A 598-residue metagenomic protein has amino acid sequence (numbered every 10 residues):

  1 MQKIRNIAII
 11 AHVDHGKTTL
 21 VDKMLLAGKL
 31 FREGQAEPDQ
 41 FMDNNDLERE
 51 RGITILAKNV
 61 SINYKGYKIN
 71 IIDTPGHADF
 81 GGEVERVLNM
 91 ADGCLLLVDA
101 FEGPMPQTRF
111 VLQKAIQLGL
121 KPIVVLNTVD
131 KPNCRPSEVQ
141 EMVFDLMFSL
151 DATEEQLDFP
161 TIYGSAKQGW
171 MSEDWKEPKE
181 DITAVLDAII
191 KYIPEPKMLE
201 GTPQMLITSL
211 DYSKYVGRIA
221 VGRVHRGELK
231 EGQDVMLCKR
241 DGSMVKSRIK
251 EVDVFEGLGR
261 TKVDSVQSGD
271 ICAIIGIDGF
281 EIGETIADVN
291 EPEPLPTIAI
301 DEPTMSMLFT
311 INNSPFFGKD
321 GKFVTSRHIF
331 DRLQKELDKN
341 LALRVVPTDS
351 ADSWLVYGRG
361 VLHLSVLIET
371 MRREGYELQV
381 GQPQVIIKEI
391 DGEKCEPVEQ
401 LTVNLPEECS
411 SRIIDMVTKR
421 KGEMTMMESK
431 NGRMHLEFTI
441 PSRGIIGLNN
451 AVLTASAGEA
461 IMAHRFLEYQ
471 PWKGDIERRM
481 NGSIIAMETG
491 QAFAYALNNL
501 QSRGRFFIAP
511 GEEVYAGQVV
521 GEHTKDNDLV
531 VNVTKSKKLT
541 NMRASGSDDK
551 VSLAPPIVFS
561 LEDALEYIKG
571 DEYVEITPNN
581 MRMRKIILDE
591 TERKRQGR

Functional and structural regions predicted by a protein language model:
M1-V98, E102, M142, L210-S213: P-loop NTPase switch module centered on the Walker A-proximal segment
L30-A57, F80, L146-F159, I190-P203 (+12 more regions): Active-site phosphate-binding and catalytic loops of NTP-dependent enzymes
C94-Q156: Conserved C-terminal guanine-recognition region of P-loop GTPase G domains, centered on the G4
F148-I282, L401-N404, R465, Q470-W472 (+1 more regions): Conserved catalytic-core segments of large NTP-driven translation/proteostasis enzymes
P160-K167, T202-D211, P347-G358, Q384-I390 (+5 more regions): A glycine-rich phosphate-binding loop feature that marks nucleotide/adenosyl-phosphate handling sites
H225-A351, R373, P555: Catalytic P-loop NTP-binding/switch module of NTPases
F255, R260-V263, C395, I440 (+3 more regions): Long insertion/accessory domains within large nucleic-acid-processing enzymes
P292, I300-G432, I445: Charged, conformationally dynamic linker/hinge segments that couple catalytic or nucleotide-dependent chemistry
